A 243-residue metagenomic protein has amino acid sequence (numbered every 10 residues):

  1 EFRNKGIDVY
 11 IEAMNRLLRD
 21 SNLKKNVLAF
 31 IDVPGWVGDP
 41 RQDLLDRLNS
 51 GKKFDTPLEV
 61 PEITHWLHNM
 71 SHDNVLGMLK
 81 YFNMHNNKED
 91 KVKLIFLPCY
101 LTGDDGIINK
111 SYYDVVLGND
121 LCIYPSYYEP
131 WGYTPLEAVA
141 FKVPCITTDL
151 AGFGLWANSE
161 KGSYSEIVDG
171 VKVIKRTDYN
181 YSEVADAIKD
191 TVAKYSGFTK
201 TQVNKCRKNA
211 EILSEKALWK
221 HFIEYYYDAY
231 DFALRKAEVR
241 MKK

Functional and structural regions predicted by a protein language model:
E1-Y113, S196-K200: Conserved catalytic-core segment of nucleotide-activated headgroup transferases in glycan assembly
F2-K5, S182, K216: A short, basic/aromatic alpha-helical/loop segment that forms part of the nucleotidyl-sugar donor-binding site
K5-V9, S126, G132, L218: Active-site helix-initiating loop/hinge in glycosyltransferases
V9, A13, A187-T191, N209 (+2 more regions): Alpha-helical elements of Rossmann-like donor-binding domains used by nucleotide-donor carbohydrate transfer enzymes
E12-D39, E137-K172, D228-L234: C-terminal, active-site-flanking charged/polar segments
Y113-P130: Acidic donor-binding loop of glycosyltransferase active sites
P125, P130-K208, I212-S214: Catalytic binding pocket for nucleotide-activated donors in carbohydrate/polymer assembly enzymes
W219-K243: C-terminal alpha-helical cap of glycosyltransferases
